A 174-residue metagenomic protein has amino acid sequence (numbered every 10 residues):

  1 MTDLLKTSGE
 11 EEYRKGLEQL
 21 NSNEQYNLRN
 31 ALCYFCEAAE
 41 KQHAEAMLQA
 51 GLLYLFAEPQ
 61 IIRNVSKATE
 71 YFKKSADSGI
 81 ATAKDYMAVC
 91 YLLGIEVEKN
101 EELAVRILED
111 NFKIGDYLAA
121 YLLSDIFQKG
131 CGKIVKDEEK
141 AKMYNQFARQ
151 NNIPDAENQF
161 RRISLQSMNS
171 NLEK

Functional and structural regions predicted by a protein language model:
T2-K41, E45, Q49: N-terminal segments that cap or nucleate solenoid repeat domains
D3-L4, F147-K174: Terminal, low-structured helical/coil segments at or just beyond the last alpha-helical repeat
T7-S8, E12, S22, E40-A44 (+7 more regions): Short helix-capping/linker turns of helical repeat alpha-solenoids
K15-N21, Q49-F56, K84-L93, L122-K129 (+1 more regions): Hydrophobic face of amphipathic alpha-helices that form TPR/SEL1-like repeat modules and related alpha-solenoid
Q25-Y34, Q60-Y71, E98-I107, V135-Y144 (+1 more regions): Structural signature of tandem alpha-helical TPR/SEL1-like repeats, specifically the intra-repeat loop/turn
E37-A38, K74-S75, D110-N111, F147-A148: Canonical positions in the second alpha-helix
